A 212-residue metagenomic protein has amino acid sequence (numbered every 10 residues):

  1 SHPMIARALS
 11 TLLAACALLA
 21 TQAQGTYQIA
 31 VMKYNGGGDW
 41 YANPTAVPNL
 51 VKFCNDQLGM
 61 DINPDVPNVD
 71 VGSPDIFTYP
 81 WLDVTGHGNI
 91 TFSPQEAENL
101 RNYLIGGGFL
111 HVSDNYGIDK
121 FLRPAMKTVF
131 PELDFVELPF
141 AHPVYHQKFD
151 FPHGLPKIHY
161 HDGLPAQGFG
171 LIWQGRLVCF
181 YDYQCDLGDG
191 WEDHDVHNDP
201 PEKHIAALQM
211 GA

Functional and structural regions predicted by a protein language model:
S1-P3: Short, Lys/Arg-enriched N-terminal segments with co-localized hydrophobic residues within the first ~10-30 amino acids
R7-A20: Bacterial N-terminal signal peptides
T21-W81, T85-G88, D186-L187, D193-A212: Aromatic-Pro/Gly-enriched surface loop or interdomain linker that acts as a lid/target-recognition segment
G25-Y27, F77-L82, I105-L110, L133 (+1 more regions): Loop/turn elements at helix/coil->beta-strand transitions in domains of secreted/extracellular proteins
I29, W81-F121: Short alpha-beta junction capping motif
M32-N35, G72, V84-H87, G106 (+3 more regions): Active-site-proximal beta-strand/loop segments in catalytic clefts of secreted hydrolases
G36-G37, T45, D119-G211: An acidic, glycine-rich "communication" segment
P64-V71, S93-N99, G163-Q167: Alpha-helical scaffolding within the catalytic cores of extracellular/periplasmic polymer-degrading hydrolases
